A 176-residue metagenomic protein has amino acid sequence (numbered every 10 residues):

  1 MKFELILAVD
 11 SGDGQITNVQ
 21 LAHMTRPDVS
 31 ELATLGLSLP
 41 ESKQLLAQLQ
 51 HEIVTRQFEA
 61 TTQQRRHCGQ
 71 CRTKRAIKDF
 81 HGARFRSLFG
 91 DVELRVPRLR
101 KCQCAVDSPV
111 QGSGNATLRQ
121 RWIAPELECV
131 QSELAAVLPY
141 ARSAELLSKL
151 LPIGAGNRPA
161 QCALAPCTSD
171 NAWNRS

Functional and structural regions predicted by a protein language model:
M1-C102: Short, conserved DNA-binding cores of transcription-related domains
G90-S176: Short, positively charged, Gly/Tyr-enriched micro-motifs that form contact patches at catalytic or ligand/partner
